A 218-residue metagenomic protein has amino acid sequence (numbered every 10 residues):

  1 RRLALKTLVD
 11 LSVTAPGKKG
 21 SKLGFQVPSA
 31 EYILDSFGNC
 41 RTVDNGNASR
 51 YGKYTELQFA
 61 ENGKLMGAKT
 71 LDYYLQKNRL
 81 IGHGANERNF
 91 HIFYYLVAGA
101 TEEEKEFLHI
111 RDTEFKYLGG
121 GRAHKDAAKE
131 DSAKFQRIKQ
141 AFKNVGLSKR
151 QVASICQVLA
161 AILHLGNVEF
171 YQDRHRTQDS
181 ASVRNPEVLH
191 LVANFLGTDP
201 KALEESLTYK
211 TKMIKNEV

Functional and structural regions predicted by a protein language model:
R1-V218: Alpha-helical bundle cores of large, well-folded domains in eukaryotic cytoskeletal and signaling proteins
